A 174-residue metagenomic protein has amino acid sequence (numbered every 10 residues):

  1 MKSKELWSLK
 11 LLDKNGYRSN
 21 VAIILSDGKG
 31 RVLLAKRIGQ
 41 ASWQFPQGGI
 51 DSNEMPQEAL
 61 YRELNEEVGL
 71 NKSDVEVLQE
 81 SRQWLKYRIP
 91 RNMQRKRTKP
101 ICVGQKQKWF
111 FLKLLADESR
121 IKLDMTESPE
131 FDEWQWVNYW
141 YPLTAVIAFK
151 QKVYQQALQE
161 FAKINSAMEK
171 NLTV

Functional and structural regions predicted by a protein language model:
M1-A22, S26-G28, K99-P100: Acidic, metal-coordinating catalytic segment for phosphate/diphosphate chemistry, firing primarily on the Nudix
S19-V21, G30, Q107-K108, D132: Change "...and in nucleic-acid phosphodiester-cleaving endonucleases..." to "...and in nucleic-acid processing enzymes
L25-G28, R37, L112-L114: Active-site beta-strand termini and strand-to-loop segments that position acidic
G39-A41: A conserved beta-turn-beta hairpin within the catalytic core of GNAT-like acetyltransferases that forms part
Q44-G48: A short gly/proline-enriched turn/hairpin at secondary-structure junctions
I50-A148: Unchanged
Y139-V174: Charged phosphate-binding loop/patch that engages nucleotide di/tri-phosphates or the phosphate backbone of nucleic
